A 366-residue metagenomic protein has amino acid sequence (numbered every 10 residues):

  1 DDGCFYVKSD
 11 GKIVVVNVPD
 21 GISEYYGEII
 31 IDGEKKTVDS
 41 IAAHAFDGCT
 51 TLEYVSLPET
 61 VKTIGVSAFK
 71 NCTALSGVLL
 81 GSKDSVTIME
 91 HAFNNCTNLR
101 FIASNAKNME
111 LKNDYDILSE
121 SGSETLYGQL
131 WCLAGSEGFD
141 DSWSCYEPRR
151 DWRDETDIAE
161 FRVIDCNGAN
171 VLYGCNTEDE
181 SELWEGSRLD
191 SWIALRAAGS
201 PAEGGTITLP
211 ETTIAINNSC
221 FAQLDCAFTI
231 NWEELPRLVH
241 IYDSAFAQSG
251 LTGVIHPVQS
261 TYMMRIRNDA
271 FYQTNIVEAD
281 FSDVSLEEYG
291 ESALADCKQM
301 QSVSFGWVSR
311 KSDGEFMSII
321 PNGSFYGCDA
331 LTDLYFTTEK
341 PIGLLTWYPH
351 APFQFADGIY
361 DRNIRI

Functional and structural regions predicted by a protein language model:
D1-S40, T50-T63, C72-T87, T97-L111 (+9 more regions): Structural signature of tandem-repeat unit edges
A42-A45, G65-A68, E90-A92, N217-C220 (+4 more regions): Consensus positions within tandem repeat domains that build extended binding/scaffold surfaces
N94, Y115-S121, L294-A295, F325-Y326 (+1 more regions): A structural signal for leucine-rich repeat
N113-D114, D141-S142, T346: Short glycine-/acidic-enriched loop or helix-start segments at secondary-structure transitions that form or flank
E137-R153: Short, surface-exposed terminal/edge motifs of secreted or surface/virion proteins that either
W192-I193: Compositionally biased low-complexity segments at domain edges in trafficked proteins and select soluble regulators
